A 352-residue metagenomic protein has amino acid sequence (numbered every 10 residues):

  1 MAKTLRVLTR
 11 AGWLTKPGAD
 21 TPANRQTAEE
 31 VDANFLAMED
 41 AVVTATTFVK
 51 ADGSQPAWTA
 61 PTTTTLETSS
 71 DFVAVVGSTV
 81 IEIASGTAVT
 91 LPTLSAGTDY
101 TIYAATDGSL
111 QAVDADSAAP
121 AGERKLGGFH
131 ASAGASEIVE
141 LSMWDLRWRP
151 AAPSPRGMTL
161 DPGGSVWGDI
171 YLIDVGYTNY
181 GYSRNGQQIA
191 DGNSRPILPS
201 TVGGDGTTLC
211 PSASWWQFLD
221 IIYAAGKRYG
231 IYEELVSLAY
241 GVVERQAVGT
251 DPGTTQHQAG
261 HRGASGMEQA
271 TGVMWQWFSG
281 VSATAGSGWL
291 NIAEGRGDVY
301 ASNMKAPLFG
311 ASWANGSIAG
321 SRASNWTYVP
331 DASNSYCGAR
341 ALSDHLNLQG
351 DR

Functional and structural regions predicted by a protein language model:
M1-A45, L94: Extracellular "spike/adhesin" assembly and maturation modules and analogous cytosolic coiled-coil scaffolds
A33-P61, S117-P153, R228: Glycine-rich, low-complexity segments
D40, T106-L110, L172-V175, V242-V243 (+2 more regions): Acidic glycine-/aspartate-rich tracts in secreted/extracellular proteins
V42-T98: Glycine-rich, flexible loop motifs
S95-L110: Elongated alpha-helical scaffolds
A131-E268: Short aromatic-cysteine micro-motif
S212-A213, V299-R352: Disulfide-stabilized, aromatic/cysteine-rich ligand-recognition loop
A224-A225, E234-A314, D344: An exposed tryptophan-centered "aromatic clamp" motif
